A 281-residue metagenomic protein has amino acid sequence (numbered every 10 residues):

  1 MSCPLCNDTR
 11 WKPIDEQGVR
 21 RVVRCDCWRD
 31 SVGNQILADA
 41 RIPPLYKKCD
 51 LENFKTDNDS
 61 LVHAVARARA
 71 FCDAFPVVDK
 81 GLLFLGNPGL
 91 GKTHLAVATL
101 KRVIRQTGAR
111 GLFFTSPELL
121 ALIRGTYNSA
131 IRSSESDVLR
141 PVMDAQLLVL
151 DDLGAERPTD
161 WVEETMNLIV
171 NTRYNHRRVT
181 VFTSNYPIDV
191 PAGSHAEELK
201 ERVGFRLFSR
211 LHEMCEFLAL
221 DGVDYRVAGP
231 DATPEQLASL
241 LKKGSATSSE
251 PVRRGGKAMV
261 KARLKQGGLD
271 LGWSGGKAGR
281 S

Functional and structural regions predicted by a protein language model:
M1-H63, P230-S281: A short, basic N-terminal segment
K55-L82: Pre-Walker A (pre-P-loop) alpha-helix and adjacent loop at the N terminus of AAA/AAA+ ATPase modules, a conserved
V62-A66, I104-D144, D160: Short glycine-rich substrate-engagement loop in P-loop NTPases that contacts/grips substrate
V78-V97: Walker A/P-loop nucleotide-binding motif
K80, A109-R110, D144-L147, H176-F182: Loop/turn-to-beta-strand initiation segments
H94-T107: P-loop NTPase Walker A phosphate-binding motif
L119-L122, T126, A155-S281: Replace "adjacent to P-loop NTPase cores in ATP/GTP-dependent enzymes" with "adjacent to NTP-binding cores
A145, D152-G154: Conserved Walker B
